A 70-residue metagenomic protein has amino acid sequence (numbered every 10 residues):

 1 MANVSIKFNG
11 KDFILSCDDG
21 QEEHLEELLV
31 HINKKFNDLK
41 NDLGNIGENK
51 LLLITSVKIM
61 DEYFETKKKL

Functional and structural regions predicted by a protein language model:
N3-S5: N-terminal intrinsically disordered, cationic/polar leader segments that include organellar targeting peptides
L15-S16, G20: Flexible beta-alpha connector loops of hexameric P-loop NTPases
L39-I46: A short glycine/serine-rich beta->alpha loop
N49-L70: Long, leucine- and charge-enriched amphipathic alpha-helices that form heptad-repeat coiled-coil/leucine-zipper-like
